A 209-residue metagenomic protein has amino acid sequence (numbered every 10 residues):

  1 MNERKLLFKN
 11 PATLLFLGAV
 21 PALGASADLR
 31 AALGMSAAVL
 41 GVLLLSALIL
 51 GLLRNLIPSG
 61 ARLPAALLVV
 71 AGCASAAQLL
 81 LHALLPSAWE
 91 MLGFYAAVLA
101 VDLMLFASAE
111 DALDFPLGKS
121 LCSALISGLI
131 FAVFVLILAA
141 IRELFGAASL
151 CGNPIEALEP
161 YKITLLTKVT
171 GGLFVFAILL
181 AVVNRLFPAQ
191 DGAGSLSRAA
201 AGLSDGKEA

Functional and structural regions predicted by a protein language model:
M1-T13: N-terminal membrane topogenic signal
G18-L23, V39-L40, L44, A71-Q78 (+3 more regions): Hydrophobic core segments of alpha-helical transmembrane domains in multi-pass membrane transport and ion-translocation
L23-G34, N55: Short, hydrophobic transmembrane alpha-helix segments
L29-L45, A65, W89-A100: Structural signature of hydrophobic alpha-helical transmembrane segments
S46-S59, L105-F115: C-terminal ends of transmembrane helices
P58-V70, E90-A97, S123-I126, S197: Cytoplasmic-side transmembrane-helix entry/capping segments in multi-pass membrane proteins
L79-F131: Membrane-proximal helix-loop-helix units in multi-pass membrane proteins
L117-A209: C-terminal transmembrane helix-loop-helix hairpin of multi-pass membrane proteins
